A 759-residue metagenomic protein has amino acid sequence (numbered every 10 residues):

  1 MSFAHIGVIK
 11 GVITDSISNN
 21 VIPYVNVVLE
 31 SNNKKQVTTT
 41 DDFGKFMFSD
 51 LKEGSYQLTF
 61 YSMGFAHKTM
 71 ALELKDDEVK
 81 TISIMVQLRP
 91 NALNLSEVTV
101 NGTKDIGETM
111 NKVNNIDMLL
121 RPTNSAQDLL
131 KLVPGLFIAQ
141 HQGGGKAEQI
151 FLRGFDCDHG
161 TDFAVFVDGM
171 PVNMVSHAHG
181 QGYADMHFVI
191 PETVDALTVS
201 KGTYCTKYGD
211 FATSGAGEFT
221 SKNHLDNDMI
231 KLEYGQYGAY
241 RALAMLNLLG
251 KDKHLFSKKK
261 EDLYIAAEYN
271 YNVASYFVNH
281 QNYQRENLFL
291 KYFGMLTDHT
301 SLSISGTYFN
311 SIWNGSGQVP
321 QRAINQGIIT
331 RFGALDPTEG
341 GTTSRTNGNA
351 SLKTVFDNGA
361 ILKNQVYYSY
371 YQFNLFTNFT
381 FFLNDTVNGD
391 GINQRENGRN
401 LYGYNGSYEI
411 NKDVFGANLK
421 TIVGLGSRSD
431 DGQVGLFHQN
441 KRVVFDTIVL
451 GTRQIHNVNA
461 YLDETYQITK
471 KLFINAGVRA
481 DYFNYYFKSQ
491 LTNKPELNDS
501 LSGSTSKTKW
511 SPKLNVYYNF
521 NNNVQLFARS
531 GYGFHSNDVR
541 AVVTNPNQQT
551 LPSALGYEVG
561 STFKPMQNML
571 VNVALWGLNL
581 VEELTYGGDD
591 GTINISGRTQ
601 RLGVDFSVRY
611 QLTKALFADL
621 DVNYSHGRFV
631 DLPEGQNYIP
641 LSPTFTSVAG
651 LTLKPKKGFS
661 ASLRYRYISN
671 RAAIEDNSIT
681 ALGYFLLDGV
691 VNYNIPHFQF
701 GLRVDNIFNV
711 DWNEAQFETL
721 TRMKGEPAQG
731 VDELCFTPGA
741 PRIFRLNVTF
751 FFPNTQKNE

Functional and structural regions predicted by a protein language model:
V8, Y234-V273, F277-S316, G340-D357 (+2 more regions): Transmembrane beta-barrel wall of Gram-negative outer-membrane proteins
T14, N26-E30, Y61-F65, V79-L119 (+3 more regions): Short, acidic, small-residue-rich periplasmic hinge/interaction motif at the N-terminus of Gram-negative outer-membrane
P171-K201, F219-T220: Short acidic/polar hinge/loop motifs at secondary-structure boundaries that mediate gating or recognition
T198-T206, G215-G250, Y276, T550 (+2 more regions): Short strand-turn segments of transmembrane beta-barrel domains in outer membranes, especially the first one or two
L255, S351-V355, I361-F379, N519 (+4 more regions): Membrane-embedded beta-barrel scaffold of Gram-negative outer-membrane proteins
M295-F309, G341-T492, N519, N523 (+3 more regions): Face-selective signature of the C-terminal outer-membrane beta-barrel domain
Y408-E409, F415, W576-N579, I595-E675 (+1 more regions): Gram-negative outer-membrane beta-barrel transporters
A618, N670-R671, Y693-E759: C-terminal beta-signal and adjacent terminal beta-strands/loops of Gram-negative outer-membrane beta-barrel proteins
